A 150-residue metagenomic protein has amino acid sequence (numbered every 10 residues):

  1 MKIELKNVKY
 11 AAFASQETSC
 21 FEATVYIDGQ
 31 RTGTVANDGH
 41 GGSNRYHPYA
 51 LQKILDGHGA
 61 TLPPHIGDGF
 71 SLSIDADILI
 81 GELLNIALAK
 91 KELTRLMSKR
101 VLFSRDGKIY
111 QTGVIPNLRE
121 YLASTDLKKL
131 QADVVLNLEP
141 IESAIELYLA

Functional and structural regions predicted by a protein language model:
M1-A150: Terminal leader/tail segments of proteins
